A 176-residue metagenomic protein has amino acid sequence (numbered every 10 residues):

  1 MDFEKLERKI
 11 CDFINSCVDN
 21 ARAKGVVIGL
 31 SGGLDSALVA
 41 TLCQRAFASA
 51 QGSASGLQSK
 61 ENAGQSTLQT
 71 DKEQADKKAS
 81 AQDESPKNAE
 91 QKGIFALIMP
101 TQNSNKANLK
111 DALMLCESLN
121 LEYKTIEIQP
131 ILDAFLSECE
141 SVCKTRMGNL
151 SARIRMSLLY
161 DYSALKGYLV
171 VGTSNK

Functional and structural regions predicted by a protein language model:
M1-K176: ATP-dependent adenylation/nucleotidyltransferase module used to activate substrates
